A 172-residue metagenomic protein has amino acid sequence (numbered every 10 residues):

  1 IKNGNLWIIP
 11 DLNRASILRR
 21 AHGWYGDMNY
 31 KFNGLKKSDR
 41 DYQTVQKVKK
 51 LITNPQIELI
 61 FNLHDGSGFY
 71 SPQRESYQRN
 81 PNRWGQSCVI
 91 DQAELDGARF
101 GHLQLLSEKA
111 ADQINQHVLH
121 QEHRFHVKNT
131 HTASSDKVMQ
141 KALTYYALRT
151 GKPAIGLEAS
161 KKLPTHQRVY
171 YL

Functional and structural regions predicted by a protein language model:
I1-L172: Structured catalytic-domain cores with a bias toward divalent-metal coordination
